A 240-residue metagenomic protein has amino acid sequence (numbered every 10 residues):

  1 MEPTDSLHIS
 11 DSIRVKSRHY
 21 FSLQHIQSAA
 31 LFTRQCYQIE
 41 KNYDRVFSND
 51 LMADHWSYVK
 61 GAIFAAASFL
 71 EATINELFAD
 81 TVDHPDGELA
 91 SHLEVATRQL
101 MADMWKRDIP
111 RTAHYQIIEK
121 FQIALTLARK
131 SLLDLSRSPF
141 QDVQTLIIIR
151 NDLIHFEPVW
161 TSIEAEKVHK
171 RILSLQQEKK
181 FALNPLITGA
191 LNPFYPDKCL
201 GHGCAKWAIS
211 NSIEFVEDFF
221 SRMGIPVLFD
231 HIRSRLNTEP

Functional and structural regions predicted by a protein language model:
M1-F64: Charged alpha-helical initiation segments
M1-V15, V82, Q99, D103-I109 (+3 more regions): Terminal, compositionally biased low-complexity regions
H25, Y58, A66, P139-D142 (+1 more regions): Amphipathic alpha-helix face/heptad-repeat signature
A29, C36, A62, A66-L70 (+2 more regions): Amphipathic alpha-helices that form helix-helix packing interfaces
C36-F47, L153, E157-W160, F219: Secondary-structure edge/capping motif, primarily at the C-terminal ends of alpha-helices and the immediately following
H55-T81: Short, hydrophobic, well-ordered secondary-structure elements
P85-E178, A182-I187: Flexible secondary-structure boundary motifs
D142-D152, A165-P240: Amphipathic, Lys/Arg-enriched alpha-helical patches that create a basic surface for binding polyanionic ligands
